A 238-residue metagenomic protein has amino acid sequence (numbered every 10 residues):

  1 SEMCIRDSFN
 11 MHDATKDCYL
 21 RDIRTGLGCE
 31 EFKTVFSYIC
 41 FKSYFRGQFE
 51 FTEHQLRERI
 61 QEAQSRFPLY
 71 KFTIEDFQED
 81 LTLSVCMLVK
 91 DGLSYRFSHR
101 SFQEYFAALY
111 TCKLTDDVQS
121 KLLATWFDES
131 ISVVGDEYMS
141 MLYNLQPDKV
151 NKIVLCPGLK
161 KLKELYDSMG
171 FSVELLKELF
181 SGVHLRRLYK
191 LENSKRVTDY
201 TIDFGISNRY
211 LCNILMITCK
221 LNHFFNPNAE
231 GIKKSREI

Functional and structural regions predicted by a protein language model:
S1-E2, R6, A108-S132: A eukaryote-biased feature capturing mid-to-C-terminal, repeat/solenoid-rich segments of large proteins, strongly
E2, R6-Q103, C112-L114, Y143 (+2 more regions): Extended helical regulatory/linker subdomains that flank P-loop NTPase cores
E104-Y105, D136: Loop/helix-junction capping segments adjacent to catalytic residues or to phosphate/diphosphate-binding pockets
I131-G135, S172: Helix-start/N-cap signature of alpha-helical segments
Y138-L142: Intrinsically disordered, low-complexity regulatory tails of eukaryotic signaling and scaffold proteins
L155-L159: Alpha-helical repeat scaffolds
